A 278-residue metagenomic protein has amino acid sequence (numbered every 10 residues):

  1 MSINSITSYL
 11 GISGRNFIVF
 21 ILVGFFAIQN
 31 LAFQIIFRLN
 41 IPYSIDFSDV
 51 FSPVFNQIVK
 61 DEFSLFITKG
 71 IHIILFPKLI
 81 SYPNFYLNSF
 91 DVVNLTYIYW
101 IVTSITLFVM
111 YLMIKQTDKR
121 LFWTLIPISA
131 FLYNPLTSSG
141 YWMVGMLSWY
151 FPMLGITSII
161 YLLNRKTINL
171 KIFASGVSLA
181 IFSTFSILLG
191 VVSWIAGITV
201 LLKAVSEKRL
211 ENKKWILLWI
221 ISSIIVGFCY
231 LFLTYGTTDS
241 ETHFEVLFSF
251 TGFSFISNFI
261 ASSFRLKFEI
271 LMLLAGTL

Functional and structural regions predicted by a protein language model:
M1-N30: Start-transfer (signal-anchor) and selected internal transmembrane alpha helices of multi-pass inner/ER membrane
N4-S5, V192-F228: Perimembrane helix-loop-helix junctions
Y43-N94, G227-L278: Membrane-lumen/periplasm interface segments of multi-pass, membrane-embedded glycan/lipid transferases
S81-F85, L95-V109, S148, P152-G155 (+1 more regions): Transmembrane alpha-helices of multi-pass, membrane-embedded glycan-processing enzymes that use lipid-linked
Y97-T124, S158-L162: Transmembrane-helix motifs of polytopic, lipid-linked glycan transferases
W123-L154: Aromatic- and kink-enriched transmembrane "portal" helix at the membrane-lumen/periplasm boundary that abuts
F151, I156-F173: Membrane-interface transmembrane helices that cradle and orient dolichyl/undecaprenyl
I172-T199: Membrane-interface alpha helices of multi-pass inner-membrane proteins
